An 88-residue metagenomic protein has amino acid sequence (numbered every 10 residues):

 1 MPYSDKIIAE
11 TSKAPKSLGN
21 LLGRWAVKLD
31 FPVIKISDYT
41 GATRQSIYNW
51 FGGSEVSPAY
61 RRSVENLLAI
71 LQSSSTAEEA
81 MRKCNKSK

Functional and structural regions predicted by a protein language model:
P2-L29: A short, Lys/Arg-rich alpha-helix, primarily the initiator
W25, Y39, W50: Residues in the recognition helix of alpha-helical DNA-binding motifs
K35-S37: Short alpha-helical "recognition helix" segments of helix-turn-helix
A42-V56: Recognition helix of helix-turn-helix/homeodomain-like DNA-binding domains that insert into the DNA major groove
P58-E78: DNA major-groove recognition helix of helix-turn-helix/homeodomain DNA-binding modules
E79-K88: Helix-turn-helix/homeodomain-like alpha-helical modules used for DNA recognition and transcription-factor dimerization
